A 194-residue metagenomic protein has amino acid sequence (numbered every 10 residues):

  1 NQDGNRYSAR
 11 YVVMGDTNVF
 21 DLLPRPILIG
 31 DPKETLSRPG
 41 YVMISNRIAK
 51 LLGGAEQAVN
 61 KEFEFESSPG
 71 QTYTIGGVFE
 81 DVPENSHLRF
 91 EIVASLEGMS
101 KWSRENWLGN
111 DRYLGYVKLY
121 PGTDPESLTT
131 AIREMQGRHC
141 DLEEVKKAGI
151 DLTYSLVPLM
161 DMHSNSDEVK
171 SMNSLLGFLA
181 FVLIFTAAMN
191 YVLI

Functional and structural regions predicted by a protein language model:
N1-Q2: Short polybasic amphipathic segments
V13-I29, V42-E168: Mid-to-C-terminal secondary-structure elements that act as membrane-proximal/extracytoplasmic interface segments
K33-S37: Glycine-rich loop motifs involved in handling phospho/adenylate chemistry
R133, M172, N190: Catalytic cores of transferase enzymes with a strong primary signal for eukaryotic protein kinases
D167-V182: N-terminal membrane-entry
L179-I194: A hydrophobic alpha-helix feature that marks transmembrane segments and, especially, their cytosolic C-terminal ends
